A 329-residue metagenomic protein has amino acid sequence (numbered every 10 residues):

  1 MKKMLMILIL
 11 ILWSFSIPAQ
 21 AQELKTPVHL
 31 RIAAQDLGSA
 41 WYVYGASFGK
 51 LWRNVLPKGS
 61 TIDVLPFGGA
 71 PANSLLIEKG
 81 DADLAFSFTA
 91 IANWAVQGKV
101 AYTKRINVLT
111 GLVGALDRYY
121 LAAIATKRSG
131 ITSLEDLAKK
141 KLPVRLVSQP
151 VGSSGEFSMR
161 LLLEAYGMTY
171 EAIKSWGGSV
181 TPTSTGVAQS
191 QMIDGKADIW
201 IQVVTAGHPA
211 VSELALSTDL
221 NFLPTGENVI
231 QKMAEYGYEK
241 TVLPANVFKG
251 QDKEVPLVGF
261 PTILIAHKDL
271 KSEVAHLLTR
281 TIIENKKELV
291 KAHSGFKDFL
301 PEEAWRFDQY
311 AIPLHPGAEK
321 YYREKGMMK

Functional and structural regions predicted by a protein language model:
M1-M4: Positively charged n-region of N-terminal signal peptides that target proteins for export
M6-F15: Bacterial N-terminal signal peptides
I17-A21: Sec/Tat signal peptide C-region and signal peptidase I cleavage site
P27-V55, S60-V64, L121-D194, D308-G317: Bilobed "Venus flytrap"/periplasmic-binding protein-like clamshell domains and structurally analogous long
N73-Y120: N-terminal segment of the mature folded domain
T89-I91, K99-A101, G111, A125 (+2 more regions): Pocket-lining segment of extracytoplasmic ligand-binding domains
A138-L161, K240-D308: Ligand-binding clefts/hinges and TM-proximal coupling segments of bilobed small-molecule sensing domains
D194, I199, V204-L216, F222 (+2 more regions): An extracytoplasmic/periplasmic, membrane-proximal ligand-sensing/linker region
